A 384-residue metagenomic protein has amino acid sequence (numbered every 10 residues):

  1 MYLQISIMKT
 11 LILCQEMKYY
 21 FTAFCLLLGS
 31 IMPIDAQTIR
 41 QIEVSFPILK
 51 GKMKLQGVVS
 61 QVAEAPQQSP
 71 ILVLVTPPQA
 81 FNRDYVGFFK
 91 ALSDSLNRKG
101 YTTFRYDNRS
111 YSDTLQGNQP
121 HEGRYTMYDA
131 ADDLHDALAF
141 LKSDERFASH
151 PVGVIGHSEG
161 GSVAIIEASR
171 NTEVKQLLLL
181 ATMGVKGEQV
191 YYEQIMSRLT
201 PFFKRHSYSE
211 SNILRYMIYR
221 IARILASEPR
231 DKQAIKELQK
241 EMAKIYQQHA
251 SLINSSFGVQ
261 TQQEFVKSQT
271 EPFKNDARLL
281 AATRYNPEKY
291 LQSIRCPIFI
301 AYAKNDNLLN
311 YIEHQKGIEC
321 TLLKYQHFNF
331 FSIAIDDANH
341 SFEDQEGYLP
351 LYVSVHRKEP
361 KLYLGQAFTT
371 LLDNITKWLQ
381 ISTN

Functional and structural regions predicted by a protein language model:
Q37-Q67: N-terminal cap/lid segment of alpha/beta-hydrolase-fold proteins
Q68-P78: Short beta-strand element of the alpha/beta-hydrolase
N82-L92, N108: The serine-hydrolase catalytic nucleophile loop
S93-Q116: Conserved alpha/beta-hydrolase
R124-D144: Alpha/beta-hydrolase active-site loop
F140-F203: Primarily recognizes the serine-hydrolase "nucleophile elbow" in alpha/beta-hydrolase and SGNH/GDSL folds
L180-Y290: Accessory cap/linker subdomain of secreted extracellular hydrolases
I294, I300-Y302: Short beta-strand/loop motif that positions the catalytic acidic residue of the alpha/beta-hydrolase fold
